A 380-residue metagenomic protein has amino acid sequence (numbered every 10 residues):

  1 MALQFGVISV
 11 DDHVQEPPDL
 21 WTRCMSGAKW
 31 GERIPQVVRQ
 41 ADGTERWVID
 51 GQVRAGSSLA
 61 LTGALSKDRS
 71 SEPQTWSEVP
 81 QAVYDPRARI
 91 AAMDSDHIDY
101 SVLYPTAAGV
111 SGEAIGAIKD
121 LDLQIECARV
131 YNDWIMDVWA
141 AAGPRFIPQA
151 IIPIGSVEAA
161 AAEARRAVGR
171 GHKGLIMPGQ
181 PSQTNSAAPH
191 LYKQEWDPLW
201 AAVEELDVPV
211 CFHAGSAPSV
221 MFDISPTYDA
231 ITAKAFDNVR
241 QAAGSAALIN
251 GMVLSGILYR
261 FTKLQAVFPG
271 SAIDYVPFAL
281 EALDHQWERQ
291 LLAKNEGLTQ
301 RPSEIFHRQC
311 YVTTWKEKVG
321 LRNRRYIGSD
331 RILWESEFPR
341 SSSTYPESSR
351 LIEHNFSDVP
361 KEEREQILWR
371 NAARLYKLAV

Functional and structural regions predicted by a protein language model:
A2-I8, P17-E72, S77-P80, Y84-Y100 (+10 more regions): Mid-to-C-terminal alpha-helical segments outside catalytic/metal-binding sites
V10, Q40-A41, Y104-V110, A150-G155 (+4 more regions): Short, solvent-exposed turn/loop segments enriched in Gly/Ser/Thr/Pro and often Arg
H13-V14: Di-metal (Zn2+ and/or Mg2+/Mn2+) metal-binding site signature of metallo-dependent hydrolases with the MBL/beta-CASP
D19-T22, E113-G116, F222-S225, F278-A282 (+3 more regions): Short aromatic-enriched loop/helix-cap "lid" or pocket-rim segments at secondary-structure transitions that line
R69-Q74, G109-L123, G155-E158: Surface-exposed, active-site-proximal loop segments in enzymatic domains
S101-V102, L175: Paired acidic/hydrophobic, glycine-rich loop segments that form the ligand-binding mouth/hinge of periplasmic-binding
P105-K119, G179-A187: Glycine-rich, proline-tolerant flexible connector loops at the mouths of alpha/beta enzymes
L123-Q124, W139-I147, I152, E158 (+1 more regions): Catalytic pocket-lining loop regions of alpha/beta-barrel enzymes, especially the amidohydrolase/enolase/GH5 lineages
